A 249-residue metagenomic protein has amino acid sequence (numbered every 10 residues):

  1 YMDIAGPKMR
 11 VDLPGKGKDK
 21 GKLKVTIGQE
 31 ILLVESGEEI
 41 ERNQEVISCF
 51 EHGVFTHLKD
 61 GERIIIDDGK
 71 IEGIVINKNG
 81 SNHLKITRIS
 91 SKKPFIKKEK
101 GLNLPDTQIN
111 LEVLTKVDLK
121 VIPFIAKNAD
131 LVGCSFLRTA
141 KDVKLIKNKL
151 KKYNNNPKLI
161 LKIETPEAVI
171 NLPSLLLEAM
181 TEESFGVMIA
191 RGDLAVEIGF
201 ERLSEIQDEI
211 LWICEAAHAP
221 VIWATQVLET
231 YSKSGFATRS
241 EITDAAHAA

Functional and structural regions predicted by a protein language model:
Y1-A249: Non-catalytic helical/linker scaffolds that mediate oligomerization, partner binding, and domain coupling around large
